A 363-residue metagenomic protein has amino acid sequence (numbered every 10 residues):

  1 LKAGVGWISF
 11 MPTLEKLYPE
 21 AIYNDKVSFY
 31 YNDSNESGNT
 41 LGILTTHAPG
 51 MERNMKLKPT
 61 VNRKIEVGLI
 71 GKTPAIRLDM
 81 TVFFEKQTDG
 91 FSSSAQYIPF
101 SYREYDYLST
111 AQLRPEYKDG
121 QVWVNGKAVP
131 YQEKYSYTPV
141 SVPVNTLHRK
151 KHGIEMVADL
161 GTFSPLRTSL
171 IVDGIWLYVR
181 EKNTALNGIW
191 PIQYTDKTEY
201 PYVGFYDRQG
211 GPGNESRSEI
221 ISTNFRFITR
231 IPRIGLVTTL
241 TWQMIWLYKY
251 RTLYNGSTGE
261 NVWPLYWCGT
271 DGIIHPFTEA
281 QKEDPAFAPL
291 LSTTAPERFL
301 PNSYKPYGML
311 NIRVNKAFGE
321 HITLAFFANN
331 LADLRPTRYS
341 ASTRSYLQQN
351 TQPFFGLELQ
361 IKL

Functional and structural regions predicted by a protein language model:
L1, A75-L78, S164-L170, R233-T238 (+2 more regions): Repeated loop/turn-to-beta-strand initiation elements of outer-membrane beta-barrel proteins
L1, V67-T73, V82, I154-L160 (+5 more regions): Residues on the lipid-exposed face of transmembrane beta-strands in outer-membrane beta-barrel proteins
L1-R77, T81-K86: Structural signature of Gram-negative outer-membrane beta-barrels, strongest in the C-terminal barrel of TonB-dependent
A3-W7, K16, L69-G71, M80-F84 (+3 more regions): Transmembrane beta-barrel strands of outer-membrane/channel proteins
Y30-E36, T46-R53, Y135-V144, P201-G211 (+3 more regions): Extracytoplasmic loops and strand-loop junctions of Gram-negative outer membrane beta-barrel proteins
V61-I65, K72, H148-I154, R217-T223 (+3 more regions): Residues that define the transmembrane beta-barrel architecture of outer-membrane proteins
F84-K86, R103-N255: Gram-negative outer-membrane beta-barrel transporters
Q243-A295, N302-Y307, R313-L363: C-terminal beta-signal and adjacent terminal beta-strands/loops of Gram-negative outer-membrane beta-barrel proteins
